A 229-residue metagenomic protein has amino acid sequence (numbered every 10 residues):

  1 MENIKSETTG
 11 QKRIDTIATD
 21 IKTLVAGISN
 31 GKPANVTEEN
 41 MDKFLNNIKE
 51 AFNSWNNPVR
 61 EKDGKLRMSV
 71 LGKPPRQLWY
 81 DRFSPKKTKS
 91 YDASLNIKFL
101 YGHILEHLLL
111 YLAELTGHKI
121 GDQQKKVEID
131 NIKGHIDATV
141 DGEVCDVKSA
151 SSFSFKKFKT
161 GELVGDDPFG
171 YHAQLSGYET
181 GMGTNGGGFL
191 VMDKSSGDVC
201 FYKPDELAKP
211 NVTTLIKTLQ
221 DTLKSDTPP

Functional and structural regions predicted by a protein language model:
M1-V144, A150-E162, F169: Metal-dependent nuclease catalytic cores that hydrolyze phosphodiester bonds in DNA/RNA, characterized by
I4, T8-T9, V36, G165-D167 (+2 more regions): Metal-dependent nuclease catalytic regions and adjoining charged, substrate-binding loops involved in nucleic-acid end
V147-K148, L190: Beta-strand residues in well-ordered beta-sheet regions across diverse protein folds
